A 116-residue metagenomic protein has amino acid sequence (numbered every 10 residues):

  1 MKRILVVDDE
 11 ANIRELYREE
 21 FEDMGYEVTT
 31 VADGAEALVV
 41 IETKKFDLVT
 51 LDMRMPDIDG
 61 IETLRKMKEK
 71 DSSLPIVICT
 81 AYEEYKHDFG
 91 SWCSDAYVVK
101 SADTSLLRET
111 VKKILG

Functional and structural regions predicted by a protein language model:
V7-D8, V31, V49: Conserved sequence signature across two-component system core domains
A11-T29: Two-component/phosphorelay signaling modules centered on CheY-like receiver
T30-V39, G60: Helix N-cap/capping motif at the beta->alpha junctions
V39, I61-S72: Short amphipathic alpha-helix used as the core "switch/output" element in two-component signaling
D52: Active-site residues of response regulator receiver
M55: Receiver (REC) domain active-site loop signature in two-component systems and cognate sites in sensor histidine kinases
E62, E83-K100, S105-E109: Alpha4 helix (beta4-alpha4-beta5 surface) of REC/receiver domains from two-component response regulators
